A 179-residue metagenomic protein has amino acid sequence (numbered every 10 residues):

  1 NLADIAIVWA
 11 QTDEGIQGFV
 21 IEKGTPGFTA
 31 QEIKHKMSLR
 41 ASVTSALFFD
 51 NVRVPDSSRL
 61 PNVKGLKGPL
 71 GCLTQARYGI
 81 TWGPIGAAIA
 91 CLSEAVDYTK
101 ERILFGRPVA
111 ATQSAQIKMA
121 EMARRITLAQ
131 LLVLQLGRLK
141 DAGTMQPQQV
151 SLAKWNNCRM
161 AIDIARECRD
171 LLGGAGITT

Functional and structural regions predicted by a protein language model:
N1, L39, Q75-G79: Glycine-rich phosphate/pyrophosphate-binding beta-alpha loops
N1-A3, R40-S42, P61-N62: Short glycine/proline-enriched turns and hinge-like loops at secondary-structure junctions
N1-A30: A short core secondary-structure module
I21-P26, D56-S58, I89: Basic, amphipathic alpha-helical recognition segments used for DNA target recognition
G24-R53: Flexible, small-/acidic-enriched active-site or ligand-binding loops
S45-G71: A short, charged helix-loop
A46-F48, G71-T179: Alpha-helical interface subdomain recognition
